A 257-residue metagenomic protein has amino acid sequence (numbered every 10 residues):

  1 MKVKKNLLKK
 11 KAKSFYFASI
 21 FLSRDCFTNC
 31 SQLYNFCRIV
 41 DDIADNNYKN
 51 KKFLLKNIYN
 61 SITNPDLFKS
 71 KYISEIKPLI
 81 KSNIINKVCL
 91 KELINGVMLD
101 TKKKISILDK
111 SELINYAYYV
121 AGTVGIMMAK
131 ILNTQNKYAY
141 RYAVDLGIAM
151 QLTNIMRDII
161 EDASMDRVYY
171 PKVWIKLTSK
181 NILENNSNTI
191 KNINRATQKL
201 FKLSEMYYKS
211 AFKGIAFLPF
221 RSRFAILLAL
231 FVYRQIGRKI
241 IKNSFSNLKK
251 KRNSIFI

Functional and structural regions predicted by a protein language model:
M1-A149, M156, I160-I257: Catalytic cores of Mg2+-dependent Asp-rich isoprenoid enzymes
